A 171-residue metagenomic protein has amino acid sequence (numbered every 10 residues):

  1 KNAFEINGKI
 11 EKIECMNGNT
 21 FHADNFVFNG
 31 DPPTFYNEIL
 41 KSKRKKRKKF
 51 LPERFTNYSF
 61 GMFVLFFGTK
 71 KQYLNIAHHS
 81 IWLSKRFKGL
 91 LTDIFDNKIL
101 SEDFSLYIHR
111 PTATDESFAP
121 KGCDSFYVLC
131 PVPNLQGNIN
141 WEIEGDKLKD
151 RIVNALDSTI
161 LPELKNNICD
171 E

Functional and structural regions predicted by a protein language model:
K1-N2, D24, N166-E171: Beta-strand segments within the central parallel beta-sheet cores of soluble alpha/beta enzyme folds
N2-P120: Mid-domain catalytic core of redox enzymes that form a hydrophobic substrate pocket/lid adjacent to a catalytic redox
H78-H79, L83, G89-E171: Conserved flavin/dinucleotide-binding core of flavoenzymes
